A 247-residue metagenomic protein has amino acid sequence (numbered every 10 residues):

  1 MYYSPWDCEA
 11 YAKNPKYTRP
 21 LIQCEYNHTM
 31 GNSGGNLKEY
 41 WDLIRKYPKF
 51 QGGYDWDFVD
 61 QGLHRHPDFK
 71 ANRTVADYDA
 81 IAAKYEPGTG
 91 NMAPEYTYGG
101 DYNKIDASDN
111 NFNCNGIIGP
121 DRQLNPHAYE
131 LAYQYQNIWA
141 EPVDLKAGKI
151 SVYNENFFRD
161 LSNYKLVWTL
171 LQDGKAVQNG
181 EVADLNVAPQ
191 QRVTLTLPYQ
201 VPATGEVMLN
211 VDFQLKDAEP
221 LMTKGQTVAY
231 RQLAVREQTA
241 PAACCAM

Functional and structural regions predicted by a protein language model:
M1-S151, E155-S162, V167-A176: Extended substrate-binding grooves/exosites of carbohydrate-active enzymes
A12-P15, N36-L37, D68, K165-V167 (+4 more regions): Surface-exposed beta-strand edges and their flanking turn/coil or helix-capping segments
E86, D144, L215-D217, M247: Acidic/polar residues at beta-strand termini and the immediately following turn/coil
R122, V143, R159, N186-A188 (+2 more regions): Sterically constrained small-residue positions within well-ordered secondary structures of folded domains
N156, N210, L215, T239-M247: Beta-strand-rich N-terminal accessory domains
K165-Q214, A218-L221: Intrinsically disordered, low-complexity Pro/Gly/Ser/Thr-rich segments with frequent PxxP/GP/PP motifs and embedded
A218-C244: Short beta-strand elements
